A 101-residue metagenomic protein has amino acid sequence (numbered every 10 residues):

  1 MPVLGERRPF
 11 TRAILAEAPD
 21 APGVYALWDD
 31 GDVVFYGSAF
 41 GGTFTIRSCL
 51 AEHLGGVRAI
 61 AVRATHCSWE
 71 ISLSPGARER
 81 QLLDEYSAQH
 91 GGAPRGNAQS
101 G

Functional and structural regions predicted by a protein language model:
M1-S48, E70-D84, G101: GIY-YIG nuclease catalytic motif and its immediate N-terminal context
P9-F10, T65, N97: Small/flexible residues
I46-V57: A broadly used, surface-exposed interaction patch
G55, S87-A88: Generic surface-pattern signal
A59-R63, G91: Charge-biased low-complexity segments
V62-E70: A short, basic-hydrophobic beta/loop patch
Q89-S100: Coupling/hinge elements of helicase-like and P-loop NTPase modules
